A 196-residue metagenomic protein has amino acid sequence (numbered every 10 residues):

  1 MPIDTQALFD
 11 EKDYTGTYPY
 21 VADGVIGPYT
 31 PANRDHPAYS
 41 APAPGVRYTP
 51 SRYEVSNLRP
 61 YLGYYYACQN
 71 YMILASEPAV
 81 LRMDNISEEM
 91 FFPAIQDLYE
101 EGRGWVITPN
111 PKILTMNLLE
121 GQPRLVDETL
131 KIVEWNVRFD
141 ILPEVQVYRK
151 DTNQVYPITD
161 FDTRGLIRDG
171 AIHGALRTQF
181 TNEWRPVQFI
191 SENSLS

Functional and structural regions predicted by a protein language model:
M1-P19, Q122-S196: Exposed beta-sheet edge and beta->alpha loop/turn motif
Y14, A22-V25, G102, L119: Intrinsically disordered, low-complexity segments enriched in small/polar residues
G24-I113: Core segments of small alpha/beta cavity-forming domains
G104-E128: A contiguous pocket-lining binding segment that forms or flanks enzyme active sites
